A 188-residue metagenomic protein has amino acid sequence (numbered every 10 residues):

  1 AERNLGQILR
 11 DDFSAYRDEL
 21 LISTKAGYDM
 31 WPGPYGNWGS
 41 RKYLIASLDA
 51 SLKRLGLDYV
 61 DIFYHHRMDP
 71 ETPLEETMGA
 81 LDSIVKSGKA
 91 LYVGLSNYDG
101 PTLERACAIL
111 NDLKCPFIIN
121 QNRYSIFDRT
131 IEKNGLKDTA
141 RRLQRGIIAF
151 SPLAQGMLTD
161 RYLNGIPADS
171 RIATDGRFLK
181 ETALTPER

Functional and structural regions predicted by a protein language model:
A1-T24, D58, K86: N-terminal binding-site loop/beta-alpha segment at the start of enzyme catalytic domains that lines or forms
R17-M30, Q121-Y124: A short, structured active-site edge motif that brings together acidic residues
T24, I62-H65, L95, N122: Conserved beta-strand positions
D29-Y35, L158: A short acidic, helix-capping loop that chelates divalent metal ions and anchors anionic groups
P34-W38, I131-E132: Short, solvent-exposed loop/turn segments at secondary-structure boundaries
N37-G56, L74-G79, L103-C107: Short, acidic/polar
P70-R188: Beta/alpha (TIM)-barrel catalytic core signal, keyed to glycine-rich beta->alpha loops juxtaposed to Asp/Glu that bind
